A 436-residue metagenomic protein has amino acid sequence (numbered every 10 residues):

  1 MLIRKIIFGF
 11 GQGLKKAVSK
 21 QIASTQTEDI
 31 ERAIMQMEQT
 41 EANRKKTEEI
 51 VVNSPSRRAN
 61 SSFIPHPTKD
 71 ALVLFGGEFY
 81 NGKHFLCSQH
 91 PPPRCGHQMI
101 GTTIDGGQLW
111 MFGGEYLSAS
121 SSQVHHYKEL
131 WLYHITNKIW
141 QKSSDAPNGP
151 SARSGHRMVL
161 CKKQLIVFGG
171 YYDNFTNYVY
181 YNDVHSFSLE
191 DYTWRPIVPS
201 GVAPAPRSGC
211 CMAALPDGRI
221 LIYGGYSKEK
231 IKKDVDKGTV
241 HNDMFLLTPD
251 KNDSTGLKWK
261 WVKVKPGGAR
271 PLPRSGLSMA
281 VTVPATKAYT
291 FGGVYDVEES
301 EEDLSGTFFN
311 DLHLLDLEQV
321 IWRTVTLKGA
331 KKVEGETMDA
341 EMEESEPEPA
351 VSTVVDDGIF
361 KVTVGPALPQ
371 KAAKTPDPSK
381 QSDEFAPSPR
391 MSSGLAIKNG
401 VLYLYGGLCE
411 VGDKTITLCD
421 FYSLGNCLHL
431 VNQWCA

Functional and structural regions predicted by a protein language model:
L2-N53, I64-S88, S118-N137, E410 (+1 more regions): Beta-propeller domains
K45-V51, C87-Q89, Y133-N148, F187-V202 (+4 more regions): Blade-edge beta-strand/turn elements of extracellular beta-propeller and related beta-sheet repeat scaffolds
I50-F85, C95-Q98, I104-G107, G113 (+3 more regions): Beta-strand-rich domains and repeat architectures in extracellular enzymes and scaffolds, especially beta-propellers
A59-F63, P93-I100, E129, A152-M158 (+9 more regions): Beta-propeller and closely related beta-sheet repeat lectin domains
F63, L74, M99, M111 (+13 more regions): Hydrophobic strand positions within the blades of repeat-based beta-sheet folds
P65-K69, G101-G106, L160-K162, A214-G218 (+2 more regions): Residue-level detector of Asp-centered blade-edge/turn motifs that repeat once per structural unit in beta-propeller
L72-H84, G107-Q123, D145, K162-N177 (+7 more regions): Glycine-centered tight turns/hairpins at beta-strand boundaries that repeat across beta-rich repeat domains
K83-S88, V124-I139, V179-T193, D234-G256 (+2 more regions): Beta-propeller blade signature
